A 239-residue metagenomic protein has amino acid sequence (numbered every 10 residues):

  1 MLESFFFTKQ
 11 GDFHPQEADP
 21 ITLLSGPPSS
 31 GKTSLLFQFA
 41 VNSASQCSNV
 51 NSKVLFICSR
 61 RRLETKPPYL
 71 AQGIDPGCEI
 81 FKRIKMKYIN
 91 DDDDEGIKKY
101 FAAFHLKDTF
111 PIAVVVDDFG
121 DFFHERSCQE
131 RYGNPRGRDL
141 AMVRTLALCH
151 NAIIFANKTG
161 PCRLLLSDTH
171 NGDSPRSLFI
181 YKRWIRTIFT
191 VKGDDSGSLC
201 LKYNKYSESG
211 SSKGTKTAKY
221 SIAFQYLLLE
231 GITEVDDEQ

Functional and structural regions predicted by a protein language model:
M1-Q239: N-terminal regions of ATP-driven nucleic-acid and macromolecular assemblies, encompassing P-loop NTP-binding domains
